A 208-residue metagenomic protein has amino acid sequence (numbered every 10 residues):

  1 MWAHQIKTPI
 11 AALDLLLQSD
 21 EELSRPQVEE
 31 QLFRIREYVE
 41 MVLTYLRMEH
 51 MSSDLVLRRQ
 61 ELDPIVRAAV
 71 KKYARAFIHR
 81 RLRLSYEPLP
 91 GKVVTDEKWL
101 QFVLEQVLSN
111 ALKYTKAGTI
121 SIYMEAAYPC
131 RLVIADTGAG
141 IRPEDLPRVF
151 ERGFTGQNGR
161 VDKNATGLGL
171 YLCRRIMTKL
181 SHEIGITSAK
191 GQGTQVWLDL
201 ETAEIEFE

Functional and structural regions predicted by a protein language model:
M51-L55, P88, K92-T95: Conserved micro-motifs of the catalytic ATP-binding
A111-L112: Short helix-loop "hinge" at the ATP-lid/N-box region of the Bergerat-fold HATPase_c
G118, S181-H182: Conserved glycine-rich
T119-P129: Short beta-strand/loop element within the Bergerat-fold HATPase_c
D136: Acidic ATP/Mg2+-coordinating residue in the GHKL
I141-F154: Short conserved segment of the HATPase_c
G169, C173: Short alpha-helical Gxxx[C/S/T] motif in the catalytic ATP-binding
